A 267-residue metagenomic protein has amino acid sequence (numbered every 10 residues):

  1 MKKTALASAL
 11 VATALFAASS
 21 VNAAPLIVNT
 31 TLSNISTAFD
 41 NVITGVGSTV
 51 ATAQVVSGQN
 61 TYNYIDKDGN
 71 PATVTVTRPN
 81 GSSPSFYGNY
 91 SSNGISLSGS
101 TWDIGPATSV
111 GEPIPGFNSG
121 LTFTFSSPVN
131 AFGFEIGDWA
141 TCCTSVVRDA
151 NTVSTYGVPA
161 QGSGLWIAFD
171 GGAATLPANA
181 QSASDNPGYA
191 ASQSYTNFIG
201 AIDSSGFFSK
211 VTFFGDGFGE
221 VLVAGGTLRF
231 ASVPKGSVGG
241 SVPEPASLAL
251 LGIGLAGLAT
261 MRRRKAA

Functional and structural regions predicted by a protein language model:
K2-L26, G219-L258: Short, threonine-centered small-residue motifs that mark membrane-proximal processing/anchoring sites and TM-junction
T4-A5, T212, A267: Residue-level detector of intrinsically disordered/flexible regions characterized by low predicted structural confidence
A24-G239: Surface-exposed, well-ordered secondary-structure segments
A259-A267: C-terminal membrane-anchoring or membrane-association module
